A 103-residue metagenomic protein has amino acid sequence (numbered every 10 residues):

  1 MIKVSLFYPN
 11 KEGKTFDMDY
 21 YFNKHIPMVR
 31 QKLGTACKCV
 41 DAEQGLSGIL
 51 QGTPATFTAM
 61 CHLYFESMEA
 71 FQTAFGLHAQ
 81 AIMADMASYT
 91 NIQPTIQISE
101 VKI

Functional and structural regions predicted by a protein language model:
M1-I103: Macromolecular interaction modules
